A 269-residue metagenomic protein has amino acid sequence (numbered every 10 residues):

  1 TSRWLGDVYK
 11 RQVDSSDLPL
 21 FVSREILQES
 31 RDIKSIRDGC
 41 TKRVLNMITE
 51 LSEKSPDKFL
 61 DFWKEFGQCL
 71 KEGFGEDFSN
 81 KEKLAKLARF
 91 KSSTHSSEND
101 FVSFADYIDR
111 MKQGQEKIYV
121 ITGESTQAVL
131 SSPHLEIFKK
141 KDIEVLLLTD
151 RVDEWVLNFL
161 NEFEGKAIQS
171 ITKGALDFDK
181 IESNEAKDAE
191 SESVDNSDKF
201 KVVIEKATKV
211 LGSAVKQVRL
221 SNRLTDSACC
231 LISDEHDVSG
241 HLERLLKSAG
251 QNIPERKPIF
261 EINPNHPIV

Functional and structural regions predicted by a protein language model:
T1-L5: Single conserved hydrophobic/aromatic residue that forms the stacking wall/gate of nucleotide- or nucleobase-binding
G6-V269: Conserved GHKL (Bergerat-fold) ATPase module
